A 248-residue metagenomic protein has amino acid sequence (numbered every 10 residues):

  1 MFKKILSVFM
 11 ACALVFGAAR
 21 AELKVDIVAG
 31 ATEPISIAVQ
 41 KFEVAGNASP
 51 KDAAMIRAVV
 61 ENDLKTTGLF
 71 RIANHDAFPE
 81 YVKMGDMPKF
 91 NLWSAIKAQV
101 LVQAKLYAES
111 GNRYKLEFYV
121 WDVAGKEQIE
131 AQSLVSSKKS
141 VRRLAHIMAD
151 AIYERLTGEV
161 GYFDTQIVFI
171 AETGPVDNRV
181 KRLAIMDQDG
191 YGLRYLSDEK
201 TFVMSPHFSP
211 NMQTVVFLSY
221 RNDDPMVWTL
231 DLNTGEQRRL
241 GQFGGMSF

Functional and structural regions predicted by a protein language model:
S7-G17: Bacterial N-terminal signal peptides
L23, G85-A151: Amphipathic beta-strand/beta-sheet edge segments enriched in Tyr/Trp
D26-N91, V102-L106: Short beta-strand->alpha-helix linker/helix-N-cap micro-motif that forms a surface specificity/interaction loop
E159-F163, P210-N211: Residue-level detector of Asp-centered blade-edge/turn motifs that repeat once per structural unit in beta-propeller
V160, E172-R182, E199-T201, L218-V227 (+1 more regions): A flexible loop/linker signature enriched in serine peptidases of the S9 family
I167, M212-V216: Hydrophobic beta-strand positions that form the internal "hydrophobic ladder" of WD40/Gbeta-like beta-propeller blades
M186-F202, L230-M246: Multi-bladed beta-propeller domains
